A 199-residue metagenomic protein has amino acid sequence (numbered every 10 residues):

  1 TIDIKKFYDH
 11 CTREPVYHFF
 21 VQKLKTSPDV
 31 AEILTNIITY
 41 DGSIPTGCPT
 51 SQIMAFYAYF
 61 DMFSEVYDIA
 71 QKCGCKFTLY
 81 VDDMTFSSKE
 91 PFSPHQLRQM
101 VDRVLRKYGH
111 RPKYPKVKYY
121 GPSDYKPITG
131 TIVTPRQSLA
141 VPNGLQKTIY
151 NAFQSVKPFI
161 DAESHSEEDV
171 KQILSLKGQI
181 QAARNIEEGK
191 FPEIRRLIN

Functional and structural regions predicted by a protein language model:
T1-K5, G47, S51, K72-K89: Catalytic palm active-site di-aspartate
I2-D29, I33-C48, Y57-S64, F92-N199: Right-hand nucleic-acid polymerase module
V21-K25, Q71, T85: Hydrophobic/aromatic-lined pockets within catalytic cores
I69-G74, K107-R111: Short secondary-structure junctions
